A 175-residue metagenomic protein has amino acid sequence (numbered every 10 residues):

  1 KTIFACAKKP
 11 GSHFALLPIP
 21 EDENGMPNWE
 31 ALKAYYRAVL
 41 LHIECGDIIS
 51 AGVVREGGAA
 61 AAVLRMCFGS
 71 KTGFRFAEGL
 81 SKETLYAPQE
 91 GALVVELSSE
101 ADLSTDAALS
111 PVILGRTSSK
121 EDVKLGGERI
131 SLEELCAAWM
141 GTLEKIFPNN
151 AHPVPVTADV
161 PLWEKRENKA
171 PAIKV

Functional and structural regions predicted by a protein language model:
K1-Q89, E100-V175: Intein/HINT protein-splicing elements and their conserved insertion hotspots or analogous self-processing inserts
V94-S98: Short hydrophobic/aromatic beta-strand micro-patches that form the beta-sheet surface supporting nucleotide- or nucleic
